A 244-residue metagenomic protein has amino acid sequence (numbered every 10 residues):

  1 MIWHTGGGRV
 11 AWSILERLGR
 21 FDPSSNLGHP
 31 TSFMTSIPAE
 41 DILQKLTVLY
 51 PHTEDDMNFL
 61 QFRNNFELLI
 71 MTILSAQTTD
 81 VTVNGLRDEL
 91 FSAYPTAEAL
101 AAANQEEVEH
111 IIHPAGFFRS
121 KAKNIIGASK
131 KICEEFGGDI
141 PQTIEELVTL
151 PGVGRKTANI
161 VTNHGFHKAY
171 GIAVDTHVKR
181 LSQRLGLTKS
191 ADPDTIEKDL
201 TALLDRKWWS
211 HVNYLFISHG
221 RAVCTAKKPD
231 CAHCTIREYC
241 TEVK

Functional and structural regions predicted by a protein language model:
M1-I14, R20-N26: Short, positively charged low-complexity motifs
R9-V10, P30, P38: Residue-level detector of intrinsically disordered, flexible termini and proteolytic processing junctions
S25-F33: Short, Lys/Arg-enriched N-terminal segments with co-localized hydrophobic residues within the first ~10-30 amino acids
S36-K244: Catalytic cores of DNA base-excision repair glycosylases
